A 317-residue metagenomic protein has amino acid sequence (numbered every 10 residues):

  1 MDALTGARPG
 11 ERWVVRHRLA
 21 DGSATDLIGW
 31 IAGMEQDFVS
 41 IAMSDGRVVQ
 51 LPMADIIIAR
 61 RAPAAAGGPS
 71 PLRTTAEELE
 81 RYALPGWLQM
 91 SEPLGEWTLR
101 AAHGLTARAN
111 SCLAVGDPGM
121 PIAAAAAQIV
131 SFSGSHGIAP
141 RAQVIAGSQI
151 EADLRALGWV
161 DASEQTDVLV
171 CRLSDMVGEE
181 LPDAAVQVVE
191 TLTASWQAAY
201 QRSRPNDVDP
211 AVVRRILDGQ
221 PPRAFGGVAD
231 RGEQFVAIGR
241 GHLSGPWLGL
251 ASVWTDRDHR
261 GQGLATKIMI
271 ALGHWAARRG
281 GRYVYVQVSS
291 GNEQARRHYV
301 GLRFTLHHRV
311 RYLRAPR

Functional and structural regions predicted by a protein language model:
M1-G10, G22-T25, A32-G33, V49-S135 (+1 more regions): N-terminal charged segments
M1-P9, A59-P71, T75-E77, S111-L113 (+3 more regions): Short amphipathic alpha-helix that is part of the acyltransferase structural core
E80, L84-Q89, T98, I122-S195 (+2 more regions): Acyl-donor-binding surface of acyltransferase catalytic domains
I122-S131, S252-R257, G261-R278, R296-R297 (+1 more regions): Conserved acetyl-CoA-binding loop-helix of GNAT-fold acetyltransferases
H136-I145, A276-Q287: Conserved GNAT acetyl-CoA-binding A-motif
A142-Q149, R257, V286-R296, L313-R317: Conserved beta-strand-loop-alpha-helix junction that forms the acyl-donor binding cleft
I150-L154, G158, P205-G226: Active-site rim helix/loop that mediates acceptor-substrate recognition in acyltransferases
R215-D256: A conserved beta-strand-loop-helix scaffold within acyl/acetyltransferase catalytic domains
